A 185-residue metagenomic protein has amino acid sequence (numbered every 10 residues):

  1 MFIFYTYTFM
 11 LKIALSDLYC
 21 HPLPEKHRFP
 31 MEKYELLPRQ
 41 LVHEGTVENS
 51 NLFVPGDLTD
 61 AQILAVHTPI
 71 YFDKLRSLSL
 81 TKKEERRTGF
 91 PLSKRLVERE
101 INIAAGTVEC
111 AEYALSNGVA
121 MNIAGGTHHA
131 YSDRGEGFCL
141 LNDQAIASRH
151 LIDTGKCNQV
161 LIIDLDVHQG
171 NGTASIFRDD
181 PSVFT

Functional and structural regions predicted by a protein language model:
Y5-T185: HDAC/HDAC-like amidohydrolase catalytic core signature
